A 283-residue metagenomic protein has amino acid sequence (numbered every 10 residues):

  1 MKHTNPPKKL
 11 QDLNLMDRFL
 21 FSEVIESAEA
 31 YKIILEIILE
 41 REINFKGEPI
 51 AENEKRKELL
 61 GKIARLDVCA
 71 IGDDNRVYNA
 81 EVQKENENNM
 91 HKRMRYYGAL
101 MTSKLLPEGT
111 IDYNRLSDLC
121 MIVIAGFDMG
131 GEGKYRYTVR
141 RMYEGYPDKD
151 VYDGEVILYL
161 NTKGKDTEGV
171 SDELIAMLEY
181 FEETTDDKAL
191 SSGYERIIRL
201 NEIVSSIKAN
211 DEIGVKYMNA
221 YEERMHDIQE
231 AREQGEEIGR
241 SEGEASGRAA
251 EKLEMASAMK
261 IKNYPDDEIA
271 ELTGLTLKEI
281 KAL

Functional and structural regions predicted by a protein language model:
M1-L283: Elongated, amphipathic alpha-helical interaction scaffolds
